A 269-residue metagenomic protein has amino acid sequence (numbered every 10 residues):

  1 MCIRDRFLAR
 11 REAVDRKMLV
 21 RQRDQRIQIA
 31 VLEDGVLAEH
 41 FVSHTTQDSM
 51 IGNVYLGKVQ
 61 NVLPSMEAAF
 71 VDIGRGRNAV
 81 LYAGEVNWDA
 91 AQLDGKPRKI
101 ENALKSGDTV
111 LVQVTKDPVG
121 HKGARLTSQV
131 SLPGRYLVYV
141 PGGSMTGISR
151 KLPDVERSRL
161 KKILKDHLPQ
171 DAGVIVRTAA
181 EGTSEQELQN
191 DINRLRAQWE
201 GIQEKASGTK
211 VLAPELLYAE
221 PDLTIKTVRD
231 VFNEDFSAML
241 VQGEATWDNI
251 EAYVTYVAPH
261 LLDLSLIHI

Functional and structural regions predicted by a protein language model:
R4-I267: Single-stranded RNA-binding surfaces
